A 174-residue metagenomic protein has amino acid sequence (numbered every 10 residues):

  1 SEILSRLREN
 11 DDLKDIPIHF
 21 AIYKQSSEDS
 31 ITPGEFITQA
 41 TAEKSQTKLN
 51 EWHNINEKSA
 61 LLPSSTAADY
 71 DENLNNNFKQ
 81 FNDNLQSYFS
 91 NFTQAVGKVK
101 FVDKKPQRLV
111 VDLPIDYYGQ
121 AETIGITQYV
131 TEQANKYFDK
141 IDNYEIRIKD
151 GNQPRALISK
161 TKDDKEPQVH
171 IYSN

Functional and structural regions predicted by a protein language model:
S1-D12, A121-D142: Short, non-transmembrane amphipathic alpha-helical segments
S1-I55, D164-N174: Terminal low-complexity, intrinsically disordered regions
D11-S26, Y137-S159: A short amphipathic beta-strand at an alpha->beta junction
S30-G34, T123, L157-I158: A short acidic (Asp/Glu
K44-F89: Charged, low-complexity helical/coil segments in non-catalytic cytosolic or luminal regions
T66-N73, N77, D103, I115-E122 (+2 more regions): Extracytoplasmic/periplasmic, Sec-exported soluble proteins
F89-I115: Short edge beta-strands and adjacent turn/loop segments
Q120, I141, Q153-N174: Hydrophobic, glycine-enriched assembly/anchoring segments
